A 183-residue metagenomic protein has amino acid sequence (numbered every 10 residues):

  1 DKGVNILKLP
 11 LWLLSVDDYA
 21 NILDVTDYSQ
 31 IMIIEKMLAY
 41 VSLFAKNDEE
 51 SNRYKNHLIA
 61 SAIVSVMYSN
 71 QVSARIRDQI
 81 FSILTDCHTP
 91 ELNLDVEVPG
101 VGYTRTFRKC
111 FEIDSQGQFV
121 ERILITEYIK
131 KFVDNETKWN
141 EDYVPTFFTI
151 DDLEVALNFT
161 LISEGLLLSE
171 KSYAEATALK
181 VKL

Functional and structural regions predicted by a protein language model:
D1-L183: P-loop NTPase motor domains
